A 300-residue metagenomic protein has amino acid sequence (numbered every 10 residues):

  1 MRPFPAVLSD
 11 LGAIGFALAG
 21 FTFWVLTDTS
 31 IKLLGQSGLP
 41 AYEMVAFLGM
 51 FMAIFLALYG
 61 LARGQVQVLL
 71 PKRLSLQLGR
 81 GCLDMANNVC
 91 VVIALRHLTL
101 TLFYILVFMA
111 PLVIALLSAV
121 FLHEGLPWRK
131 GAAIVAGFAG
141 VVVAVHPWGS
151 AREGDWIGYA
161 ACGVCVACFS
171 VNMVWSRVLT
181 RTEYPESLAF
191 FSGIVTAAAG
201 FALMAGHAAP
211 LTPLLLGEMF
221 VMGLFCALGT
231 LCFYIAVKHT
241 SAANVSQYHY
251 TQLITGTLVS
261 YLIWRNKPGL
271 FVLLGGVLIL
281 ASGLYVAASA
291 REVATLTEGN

Functional and structural regions predicted by a protein language model:
M1-E43, A151-V178, T297-N300: Glycine-/small-residue-enriched transmembrane alpha-helix faces in small-molecule transporters and effluxers
R2-V7, M52-K72, A139-R152, V195-L215 (+2 more regions): Membrane-interface helix-cap regions at the ends of transmembrane helices in multi-pass membrane proteins
G12-A13, S37-A86, A167-N172, F190-G206: Transmembrane alpha-helices of multi-pass small-molecule transport proteins
G12-G20, G60, Q65-C90, W156-C165 (+1 more regions): Loop-to-transmembrane-helix transition segments
T22-L39, M44, V89-L98, L106 (+3 more regions): Juxtamembrane C-cap of transmembrane helices in multi-pass membrane transport proteins
V91-R96, A110-V135, I254-L274: C-terminal transmembrane-helix exit sites in multi-pass transporters
F103-M109, L179-V195, T230-L262: Helix-helix packing/entry segments at the starts of transmembrane helices
R129-P147, F271-A290: Hydrophobic transmembrane alpha-helices of multi-pass small-molecule transport proteins
